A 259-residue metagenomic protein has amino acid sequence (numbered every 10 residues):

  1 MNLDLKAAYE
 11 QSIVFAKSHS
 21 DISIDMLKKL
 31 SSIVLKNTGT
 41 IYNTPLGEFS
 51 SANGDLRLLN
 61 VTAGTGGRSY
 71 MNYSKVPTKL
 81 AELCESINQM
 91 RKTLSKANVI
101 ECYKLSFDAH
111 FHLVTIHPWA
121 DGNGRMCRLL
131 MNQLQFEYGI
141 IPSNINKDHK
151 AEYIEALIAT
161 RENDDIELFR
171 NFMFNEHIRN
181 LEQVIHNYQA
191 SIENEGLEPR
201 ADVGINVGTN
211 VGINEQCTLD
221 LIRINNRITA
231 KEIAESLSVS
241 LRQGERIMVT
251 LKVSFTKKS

Functional and structural regions predicted by a protein language model:
M1-D121, R125-S259: FIC/Doc superfamily catalytic core
